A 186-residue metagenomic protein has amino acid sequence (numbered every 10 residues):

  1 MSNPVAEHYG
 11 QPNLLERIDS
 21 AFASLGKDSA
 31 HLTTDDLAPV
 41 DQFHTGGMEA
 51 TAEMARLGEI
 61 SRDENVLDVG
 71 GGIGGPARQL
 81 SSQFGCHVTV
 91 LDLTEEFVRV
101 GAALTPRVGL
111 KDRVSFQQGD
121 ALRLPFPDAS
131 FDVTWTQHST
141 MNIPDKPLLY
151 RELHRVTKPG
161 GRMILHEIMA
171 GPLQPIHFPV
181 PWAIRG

Functional and structural regions predicted by a protein language model:
M1-S24: N-terminal auxiliary segments of SAM/dcSAM-dependent transferases
K27-A30, H44-R62: Conserved alpha-helix/loop element of class I SAM-dependent methyltransferases that forms part of the SAM/SAH-binding
D35-T45: Class I SAM-dependent methyltransferase Rossmann-like catalytic core, especially the SAM/SAH-binding loop
N65-R123: Class I SAM-dependent methyltransferase SAM/SAH-binding core
L122-V133: A short acidic, Gly/Pro-enriched loop at the edge of an enzyme's catalytic core that lines a small-molecule cofactor
D132-D145: A short SAM/SAH-binding and catalytic strip from SAM-dependent methyltransferases
P147-R162: A short glycine-rich, Lys/Arg-flanked "PGG" loop and its adjoining helix->strand segment in the class I
I168-G186: Short, glycine-/aromatic-enriched active-site segment of Class I SAM-dependent methyltransferases
